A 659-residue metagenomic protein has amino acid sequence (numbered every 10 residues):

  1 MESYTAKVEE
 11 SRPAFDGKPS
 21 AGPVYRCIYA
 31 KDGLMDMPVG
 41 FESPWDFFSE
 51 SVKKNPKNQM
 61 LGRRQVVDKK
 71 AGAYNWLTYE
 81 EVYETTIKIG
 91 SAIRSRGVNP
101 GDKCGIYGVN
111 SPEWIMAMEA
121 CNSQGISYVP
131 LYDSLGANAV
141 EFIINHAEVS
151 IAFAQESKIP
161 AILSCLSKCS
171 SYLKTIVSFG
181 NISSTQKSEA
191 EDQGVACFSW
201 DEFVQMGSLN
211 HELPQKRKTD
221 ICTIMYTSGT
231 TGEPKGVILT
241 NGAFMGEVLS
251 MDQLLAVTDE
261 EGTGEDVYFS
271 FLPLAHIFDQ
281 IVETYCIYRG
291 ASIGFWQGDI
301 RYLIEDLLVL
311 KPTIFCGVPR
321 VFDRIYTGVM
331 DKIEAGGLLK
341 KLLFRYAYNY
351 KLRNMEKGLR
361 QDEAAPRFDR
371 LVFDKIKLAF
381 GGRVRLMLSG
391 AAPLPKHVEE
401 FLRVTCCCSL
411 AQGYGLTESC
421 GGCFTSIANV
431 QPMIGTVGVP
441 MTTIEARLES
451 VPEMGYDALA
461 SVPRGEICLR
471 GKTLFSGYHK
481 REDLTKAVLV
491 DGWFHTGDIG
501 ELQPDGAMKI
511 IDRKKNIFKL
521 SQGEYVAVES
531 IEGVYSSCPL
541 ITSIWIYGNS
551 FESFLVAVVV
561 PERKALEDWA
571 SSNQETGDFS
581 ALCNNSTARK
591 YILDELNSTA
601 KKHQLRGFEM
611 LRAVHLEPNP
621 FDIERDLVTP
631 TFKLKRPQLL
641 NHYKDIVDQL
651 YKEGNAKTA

Functional and structural regions predicted by a protein language model:
M1-D16, P23, R96, M116-E119 (+3 more regions): Structural core segment of the AMP-binding/adenylate-forming
D36-G40, K57-E119, G136-E141, S199-D201 (+1 more regions): Conserved AMP-binding/adenylate-forming core of the ANL superfamily
P56-Q59, S178, A196-F198, V204-Y226 (+2 more regions): Conserved pre-ATP/AMP-binding loop-to-beta segment of ANL
W76-E80, C222-L249: Conserved AMP-binding A3 loop
M118, L135-L166, M206, E247-F269 (+2 more regions): Conserved ATP-dependent adenylate/AMP-binding module captured primarily in the ANL superfamily
A152-A154, G471, S476-G477, K486-A487 (+3 more regions): AMP-binding/adenylate-forming catalytic core of the ANL superfamily
M245-V267, L274-R370, R383, T405: Conserved AMP-binding/adenylation subdomain of ANL enzymes
F368-M508, K514-I517, I531-E532, T542: Conserved AMP-binding/adenylate-forming
